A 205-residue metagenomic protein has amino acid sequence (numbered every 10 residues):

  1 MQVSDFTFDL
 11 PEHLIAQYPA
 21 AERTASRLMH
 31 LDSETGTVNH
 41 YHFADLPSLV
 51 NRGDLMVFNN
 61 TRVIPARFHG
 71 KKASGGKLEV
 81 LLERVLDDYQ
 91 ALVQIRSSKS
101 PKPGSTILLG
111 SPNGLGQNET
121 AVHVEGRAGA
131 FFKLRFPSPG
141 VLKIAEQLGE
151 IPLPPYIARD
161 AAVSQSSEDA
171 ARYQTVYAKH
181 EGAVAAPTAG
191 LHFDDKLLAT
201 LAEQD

Functional and structural regions predicted by a protein language model:
M1-A20, T35, H40-A44, L55 (+2 more regions): Internal, non-catalytic "lid/hinge" segments that mediate substrate recognition, gating, inter-domain movement
A25-S26, D205: Class I SAM-dependent methyltransferase SAM-binding "motif I" and its flanking Rossmann-like core
S26-L31, I107: Short polybasic amphipathic segments
